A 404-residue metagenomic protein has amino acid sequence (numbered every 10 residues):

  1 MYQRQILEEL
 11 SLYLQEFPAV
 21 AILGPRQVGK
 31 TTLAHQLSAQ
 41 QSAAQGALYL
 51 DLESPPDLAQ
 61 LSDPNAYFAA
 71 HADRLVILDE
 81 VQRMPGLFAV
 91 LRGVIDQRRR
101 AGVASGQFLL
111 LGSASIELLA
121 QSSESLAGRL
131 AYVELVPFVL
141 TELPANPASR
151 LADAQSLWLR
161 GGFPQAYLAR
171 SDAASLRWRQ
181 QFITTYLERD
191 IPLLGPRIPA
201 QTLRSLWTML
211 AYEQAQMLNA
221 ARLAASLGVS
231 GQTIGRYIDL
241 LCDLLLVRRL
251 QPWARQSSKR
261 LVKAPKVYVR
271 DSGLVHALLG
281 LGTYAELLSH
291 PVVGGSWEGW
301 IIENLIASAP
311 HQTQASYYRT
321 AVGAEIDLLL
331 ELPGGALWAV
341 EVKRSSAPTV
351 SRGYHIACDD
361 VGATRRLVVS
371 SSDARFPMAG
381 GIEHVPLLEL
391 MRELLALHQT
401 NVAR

Functional and structural regions predicted by a protein language model:
M1-L14: Pre-Walker A adenine-sensing motif
I22: Hydrophobic anchor at the beta1->P-loop junction of P-loop NTPases
K30: Conserved lysine of the Walker
L33: Hydrophobic positions on the alpha1 helix immediately C-terminal to the Walker A/P-loop
Q45-L75: Short glycine-rich substrate-engagement loop in P-loop NTPases that contacts/grips substrate
F88-L110, A114, E124: Conserved catalytic/switch belt of AAA+ P-loop NTPases
S105-G106, S113-S115, L119-N219, L245-L246: Interdomain motor-coupling "hinge/lid" segment immediately C-terminal to the ATP-binding subdomain of NTP-driven enzymes
D172-A336: Accessory nucleic acid-recognition modules appended to NTPase machines
